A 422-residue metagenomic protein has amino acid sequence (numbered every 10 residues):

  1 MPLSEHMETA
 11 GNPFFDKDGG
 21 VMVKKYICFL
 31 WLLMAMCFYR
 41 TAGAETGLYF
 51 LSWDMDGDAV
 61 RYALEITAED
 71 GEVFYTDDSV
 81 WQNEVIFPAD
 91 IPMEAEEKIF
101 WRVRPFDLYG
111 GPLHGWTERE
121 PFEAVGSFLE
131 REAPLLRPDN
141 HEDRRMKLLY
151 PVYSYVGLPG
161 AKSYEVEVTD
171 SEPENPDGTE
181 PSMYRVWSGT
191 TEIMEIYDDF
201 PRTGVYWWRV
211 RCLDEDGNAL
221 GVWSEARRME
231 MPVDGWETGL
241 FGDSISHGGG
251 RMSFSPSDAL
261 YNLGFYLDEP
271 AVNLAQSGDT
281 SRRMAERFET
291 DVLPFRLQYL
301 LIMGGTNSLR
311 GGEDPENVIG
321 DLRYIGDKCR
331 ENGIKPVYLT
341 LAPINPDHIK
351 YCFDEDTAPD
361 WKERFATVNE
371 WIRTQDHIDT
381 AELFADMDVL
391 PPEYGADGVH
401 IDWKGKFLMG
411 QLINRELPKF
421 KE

Functional and structural regions predicted by a protein language model:
F38-F50, A124-P151: Short, compositionally biased P/S/T/A/G/V-rich stretches that sit at domain boundaries
L48-D58, L149-G160: Conserved aromatic anchor
E65-A95, L108, V168-P201: Recognizes extended acidic, P/S/T-rich segments that occur within or adjacent to Ig-like beta-sandwich modules
L108-F128, E215-E230: Extracellular fibronectin type III
E215-S277, R287-R296: Serine-esterase "nucleophile elbow" of acetyl-processing enzymes
M252-L260, G264, R282-D321, K328 (+1 more regions): Oxyanion-hole/transition-state-stabilizing segment in secreted/luminal serine hydrolases and related acyltransferases
N345-E422: Catalytic His-Asp segment of secreted/periplasmic serine-dependent ester chemistry enzymes
